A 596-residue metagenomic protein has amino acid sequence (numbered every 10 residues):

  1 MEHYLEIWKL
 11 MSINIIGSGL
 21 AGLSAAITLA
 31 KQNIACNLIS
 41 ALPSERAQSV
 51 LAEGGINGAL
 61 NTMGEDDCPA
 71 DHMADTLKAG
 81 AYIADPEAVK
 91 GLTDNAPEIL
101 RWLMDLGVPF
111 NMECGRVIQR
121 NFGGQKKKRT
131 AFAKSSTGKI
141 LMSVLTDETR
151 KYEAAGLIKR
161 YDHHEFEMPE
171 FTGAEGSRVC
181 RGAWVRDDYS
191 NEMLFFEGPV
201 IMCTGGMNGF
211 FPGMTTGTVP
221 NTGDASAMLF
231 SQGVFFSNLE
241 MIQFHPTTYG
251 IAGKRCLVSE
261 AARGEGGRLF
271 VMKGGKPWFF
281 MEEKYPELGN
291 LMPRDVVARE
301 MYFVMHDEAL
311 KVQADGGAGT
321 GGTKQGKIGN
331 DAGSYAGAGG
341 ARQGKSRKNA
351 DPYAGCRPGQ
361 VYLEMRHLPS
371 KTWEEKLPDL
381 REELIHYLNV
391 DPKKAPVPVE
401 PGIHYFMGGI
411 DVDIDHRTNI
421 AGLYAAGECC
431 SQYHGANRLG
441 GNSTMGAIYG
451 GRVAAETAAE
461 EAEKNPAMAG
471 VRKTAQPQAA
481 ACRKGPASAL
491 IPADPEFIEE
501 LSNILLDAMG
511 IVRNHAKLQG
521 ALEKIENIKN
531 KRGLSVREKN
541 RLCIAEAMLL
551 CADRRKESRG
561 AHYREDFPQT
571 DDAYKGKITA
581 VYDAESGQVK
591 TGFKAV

Functional and structural regions predicted by a protein language model:
M1-S12, T28, Q32, P43-E45 (+14 more regions): Glycine- and aromatic-enriched mobile tails/lids
K9-M11, S190-P199, N419: Core beta-strand elements of the Rossmann-like FAD/NAD(P) dinucleotide-binding domain in flavoenzyme oxidoreductases
I13-L38: N-terminal Rossmann-like FAD-binding beta1-loop-alpha1 element of flavoenzymes
L42-L77, A81, L257: Conserved N-terminal glycine-rich FAD pyrophosphate-binding loop of Rossmann-like flavoproteins
A84-D94, T130-D147, Y161, T215-G223 (+2 more regions): Short beta-strand to alpha-helix junction loop
M104-N191, P199, C203-T204, H245-G250: Conserved redox-cofactor binding core of oxidoreductases
P199-R255, G440-T457: Glycine-rich loop(s) and the adjacent beta-strand/alpha-helix scaffold that form part
M228, V234-G317, G344-H386, V390 (+3 more regions): An anion/pyrophosphate-binding glycine-rich loop and adjacent beta-alpha core in soluble alpha-beta enzymes
